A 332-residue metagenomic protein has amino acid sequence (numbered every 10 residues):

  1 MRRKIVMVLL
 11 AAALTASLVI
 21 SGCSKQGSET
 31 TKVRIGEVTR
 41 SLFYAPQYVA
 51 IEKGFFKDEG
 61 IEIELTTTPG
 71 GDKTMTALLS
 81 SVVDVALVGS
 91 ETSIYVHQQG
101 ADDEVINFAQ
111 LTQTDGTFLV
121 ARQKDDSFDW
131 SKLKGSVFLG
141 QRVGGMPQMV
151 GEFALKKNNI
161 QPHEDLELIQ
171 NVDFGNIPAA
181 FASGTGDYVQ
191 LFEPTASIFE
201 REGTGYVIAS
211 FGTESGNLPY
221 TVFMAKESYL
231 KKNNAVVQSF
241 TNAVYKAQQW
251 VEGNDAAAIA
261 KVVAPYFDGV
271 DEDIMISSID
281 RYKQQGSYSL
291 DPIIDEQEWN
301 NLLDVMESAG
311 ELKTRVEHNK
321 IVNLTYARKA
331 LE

Functional and structural regions predicted by a protein language model:
M1-K32, A330-E332: Short, low-complexity disordered leader/linker segments with a strong preference for bacterial N-terminal type II
E29-H163, E167-N171, A180, D187-E193 (+3 more regions): Short, glycine-/small- and polar/acidic-enriched structural segments that line small-molecule recognition paths
Y48, I94, E152, S197 (+2 more regions): Predominant activation on well-ordered alpha-helical scaffold segments within soluble catalytic domains
I51-E52, K57, K156, E200 (+3 more regions): Short polybasic/polar patches that bind polyanions
T68-D72, L87, Q141, G145-M146 (+5 more regions): Soluble non-cytosolic domains of exported or imported proteins
T92, E164, D173-F267: Pocket-lining segment of extracytoplasmic ligand-binding domains
K231-K313: Secondary-structure end/capping motifs
L303-E332: Conserved C-terminal helix/tail region of periplasmic/extracytoplasmic solute-binding proteins
